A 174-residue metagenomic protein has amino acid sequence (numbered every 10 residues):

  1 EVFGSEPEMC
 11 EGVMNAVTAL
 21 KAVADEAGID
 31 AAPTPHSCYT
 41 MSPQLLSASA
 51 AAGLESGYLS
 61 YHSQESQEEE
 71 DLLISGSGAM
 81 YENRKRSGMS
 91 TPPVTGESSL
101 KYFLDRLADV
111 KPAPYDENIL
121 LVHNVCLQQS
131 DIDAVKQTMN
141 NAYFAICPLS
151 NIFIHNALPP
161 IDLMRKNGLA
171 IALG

Functional and structural regions predicted by a protein language model:
E1, A145, A172-G174: Short hydrophobic alpha-helical runs that function as membrane-insertion/retention elements
E1-S5, E65, P148-I152: Short, acidic/turn-prone active-site loops that include or flank metal/cofactor- and phosphate-binding residues
E8: Active-site mouth of glycoside hydrolases
V13-Y143, H155-I171: Histidine/acidic residue-rich metal-binding segments in metalloenzymes
